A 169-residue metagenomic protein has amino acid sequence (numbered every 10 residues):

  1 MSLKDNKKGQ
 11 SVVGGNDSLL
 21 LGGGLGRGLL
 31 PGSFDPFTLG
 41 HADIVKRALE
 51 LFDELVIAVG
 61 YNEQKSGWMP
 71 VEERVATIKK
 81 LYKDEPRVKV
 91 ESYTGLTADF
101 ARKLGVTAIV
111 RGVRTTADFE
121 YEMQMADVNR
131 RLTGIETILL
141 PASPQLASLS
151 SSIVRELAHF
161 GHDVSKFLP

Functional and structural regions predicted by a protein language model:
S2-P169: Nucleotidyltransferase catalytic core that binds NTPs
